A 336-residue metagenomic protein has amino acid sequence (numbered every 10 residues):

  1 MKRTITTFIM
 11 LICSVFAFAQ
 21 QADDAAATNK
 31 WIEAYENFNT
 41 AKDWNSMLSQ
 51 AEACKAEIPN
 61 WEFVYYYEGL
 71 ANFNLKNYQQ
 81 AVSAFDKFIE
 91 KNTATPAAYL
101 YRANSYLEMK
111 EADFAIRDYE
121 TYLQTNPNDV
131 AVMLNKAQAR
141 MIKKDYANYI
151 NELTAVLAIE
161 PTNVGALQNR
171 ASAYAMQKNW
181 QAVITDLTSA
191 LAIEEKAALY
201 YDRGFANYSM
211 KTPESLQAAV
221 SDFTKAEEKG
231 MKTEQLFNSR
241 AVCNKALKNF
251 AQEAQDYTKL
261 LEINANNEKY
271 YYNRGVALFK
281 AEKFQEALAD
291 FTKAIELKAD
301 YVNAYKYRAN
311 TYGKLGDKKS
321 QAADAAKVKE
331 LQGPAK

Functional and structural regions predicted by a protein language model:
T4-S14: Sec-dependent N-terminal signal peptides
T6-T7, F18-K336: Alpha-helical tetratricopeptide repeat
